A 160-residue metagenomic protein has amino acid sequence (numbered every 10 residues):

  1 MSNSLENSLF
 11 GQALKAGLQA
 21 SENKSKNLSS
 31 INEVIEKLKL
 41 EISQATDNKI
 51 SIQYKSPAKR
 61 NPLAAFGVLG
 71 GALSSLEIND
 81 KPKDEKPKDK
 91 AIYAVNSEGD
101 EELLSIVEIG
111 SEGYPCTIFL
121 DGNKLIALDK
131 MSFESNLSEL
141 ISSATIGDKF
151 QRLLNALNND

Functional and structural regions predicted by a protein language model:
M1-Y54: Charge-rich, low-complexity N-terminal segments
L5, L9, S30, S132 (+2 more regions): Exposed alpha-helical structural elements
I35, K39-S105: Polyanion-binding interface signature
S74-S143: Intrinsically disordered, low-complexity regulatory segments enriched in Ser/Thr/Pro and charged residues
S138-D160: Acidic, proline/glycine-rich low-complexity IDRs
